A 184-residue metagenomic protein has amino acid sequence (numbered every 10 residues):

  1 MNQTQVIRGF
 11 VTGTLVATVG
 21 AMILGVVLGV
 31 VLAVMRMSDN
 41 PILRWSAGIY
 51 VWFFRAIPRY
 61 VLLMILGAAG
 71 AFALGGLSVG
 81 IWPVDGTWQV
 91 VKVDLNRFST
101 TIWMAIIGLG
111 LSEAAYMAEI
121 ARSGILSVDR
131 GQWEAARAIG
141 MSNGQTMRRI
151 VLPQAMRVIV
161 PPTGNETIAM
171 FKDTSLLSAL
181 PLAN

Functional and structural regions predicted by a protein language model:
M1-N184: Transmembrane alpha-helices and adjacent helix-loop boundaries
